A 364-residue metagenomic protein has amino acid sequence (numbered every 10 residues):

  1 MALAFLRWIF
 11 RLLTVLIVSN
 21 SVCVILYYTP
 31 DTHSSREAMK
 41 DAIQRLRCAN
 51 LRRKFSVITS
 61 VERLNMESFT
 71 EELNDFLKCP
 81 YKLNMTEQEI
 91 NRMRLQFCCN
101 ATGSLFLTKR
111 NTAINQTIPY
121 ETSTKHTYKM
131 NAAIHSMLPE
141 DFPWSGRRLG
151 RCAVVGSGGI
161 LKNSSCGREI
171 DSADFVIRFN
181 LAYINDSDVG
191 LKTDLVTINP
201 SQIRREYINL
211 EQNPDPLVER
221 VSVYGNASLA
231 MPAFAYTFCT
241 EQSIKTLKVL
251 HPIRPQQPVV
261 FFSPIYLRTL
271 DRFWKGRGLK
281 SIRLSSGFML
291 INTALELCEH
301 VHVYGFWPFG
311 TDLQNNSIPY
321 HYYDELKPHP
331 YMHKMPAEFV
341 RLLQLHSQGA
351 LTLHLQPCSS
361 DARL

Functional and structural regions predicted by a protein language model:
A2-L364: Metal-ion/cofactor- or nucleotide/acyl-coenzyme-handling active-site neighborhoods
